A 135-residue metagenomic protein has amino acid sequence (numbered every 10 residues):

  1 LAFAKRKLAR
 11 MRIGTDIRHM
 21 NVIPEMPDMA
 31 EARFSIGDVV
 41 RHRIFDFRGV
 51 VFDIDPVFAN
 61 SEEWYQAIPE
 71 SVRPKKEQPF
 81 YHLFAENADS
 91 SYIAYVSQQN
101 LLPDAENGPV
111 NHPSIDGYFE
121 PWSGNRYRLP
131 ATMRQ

Functional and structural regions predicted by a protein language model:
A4, R12-I36: Mixed-charge, Lys/Arg-rich low-complexity intrinsically disordered regions
I36-V39, V50: TRNA-binding/sensing appendages of the translation machinery
F47-I54: Short beta-strand-centered aromatic/proline hotspots
I54-N60: Short, conserved beta-turn/loop elements at beta-strand boundaries and strand-helix junctions
S61-P69: Short, surface-exposed loop/helix-turn segments at secondary-structure junctions that function as lids/hinges flanking
K75-Q135: Intrinsically disordered, low-complexity, charged/polar segments
